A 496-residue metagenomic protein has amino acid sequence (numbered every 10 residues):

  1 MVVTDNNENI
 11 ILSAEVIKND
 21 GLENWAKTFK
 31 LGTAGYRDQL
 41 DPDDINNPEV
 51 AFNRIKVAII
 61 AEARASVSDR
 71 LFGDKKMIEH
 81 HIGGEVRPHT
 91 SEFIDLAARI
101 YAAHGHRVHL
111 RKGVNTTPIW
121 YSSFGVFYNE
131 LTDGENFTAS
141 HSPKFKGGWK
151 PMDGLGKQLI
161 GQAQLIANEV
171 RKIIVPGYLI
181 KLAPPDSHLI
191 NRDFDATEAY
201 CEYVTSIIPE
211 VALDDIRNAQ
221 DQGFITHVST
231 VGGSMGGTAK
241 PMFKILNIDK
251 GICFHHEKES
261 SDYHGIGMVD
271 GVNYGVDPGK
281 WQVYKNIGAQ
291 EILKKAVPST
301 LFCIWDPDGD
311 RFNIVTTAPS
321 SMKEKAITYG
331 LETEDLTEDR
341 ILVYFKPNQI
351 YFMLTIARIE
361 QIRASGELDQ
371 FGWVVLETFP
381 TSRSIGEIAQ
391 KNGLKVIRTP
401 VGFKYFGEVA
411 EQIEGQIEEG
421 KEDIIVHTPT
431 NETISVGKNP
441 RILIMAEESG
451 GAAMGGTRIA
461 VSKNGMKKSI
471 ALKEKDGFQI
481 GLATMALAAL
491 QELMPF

Functional and structural regions predicted by a protein language model:
M1-R99, D186-T226, S234: An N-terminal, well-structured beta->alpha segment
V2-E8, L71-L159, I385-E387: Ferredoxin-reductase
V16-I17, G21, A58-E62, Y128-E130 (+2 more regions): Conserved alpha/beta core surface patches that mediate binding of polyanionic ligands
Y36-R37, K150, A453: Gly/Ser/Thr-rich beta-alpha loop segments that engage phosphate groups in nucleotides
L40, Y121-L179, I304-P307, T316-A318 (+2 more regions): Active-site phosphate-binding/coordination module
V67-D74, Y128-N129, I245, Q361 (+1 more regions): Alpha-helix C-cap/termination motif
E92, Y101, H106-W120, L155 (+4 more regions): Phosphate-binding chemistry for phosphorylated carbohydrates and sugar-nucleotides
I174-N191: Cap/lid and interdomain-hinge subdomains that line or gate substrate/regulatory clefts in soluble alpha/beta enzymes
